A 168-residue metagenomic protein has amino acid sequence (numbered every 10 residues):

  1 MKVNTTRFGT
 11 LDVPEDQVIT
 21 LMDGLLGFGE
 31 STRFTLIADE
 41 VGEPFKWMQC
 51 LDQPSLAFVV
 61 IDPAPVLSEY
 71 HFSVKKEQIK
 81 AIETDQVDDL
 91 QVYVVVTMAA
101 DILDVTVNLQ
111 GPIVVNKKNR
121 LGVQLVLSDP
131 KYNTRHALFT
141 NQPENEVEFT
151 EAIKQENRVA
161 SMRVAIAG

Functional and structural regions predicted by a protein language model:
M1-L67, V87-Y93, T97-A167: Long, compositionally biased stretches
E69-V74: Extended catalytic/binding region for NAD+/ADP-ribose chemistry, centered on the ART fold
K76-Q86: Short active-site loop/helix that positions an aromatic residue
